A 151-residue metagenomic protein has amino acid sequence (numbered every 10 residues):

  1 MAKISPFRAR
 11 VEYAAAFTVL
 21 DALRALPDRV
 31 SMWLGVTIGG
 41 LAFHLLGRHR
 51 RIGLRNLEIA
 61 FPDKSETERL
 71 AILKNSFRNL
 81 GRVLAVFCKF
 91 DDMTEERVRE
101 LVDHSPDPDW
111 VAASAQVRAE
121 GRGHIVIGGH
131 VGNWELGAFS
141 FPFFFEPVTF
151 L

Functional and structural regions predicted by a protein language model:
A2-G128: Membrane-anchoring hydrophobic helices of lipid-metabolizing enzymes
E120-L151: Catalytic core of membrane glycerolipid acyltransferases/transacylases, capturing the structured, soluble-facing
